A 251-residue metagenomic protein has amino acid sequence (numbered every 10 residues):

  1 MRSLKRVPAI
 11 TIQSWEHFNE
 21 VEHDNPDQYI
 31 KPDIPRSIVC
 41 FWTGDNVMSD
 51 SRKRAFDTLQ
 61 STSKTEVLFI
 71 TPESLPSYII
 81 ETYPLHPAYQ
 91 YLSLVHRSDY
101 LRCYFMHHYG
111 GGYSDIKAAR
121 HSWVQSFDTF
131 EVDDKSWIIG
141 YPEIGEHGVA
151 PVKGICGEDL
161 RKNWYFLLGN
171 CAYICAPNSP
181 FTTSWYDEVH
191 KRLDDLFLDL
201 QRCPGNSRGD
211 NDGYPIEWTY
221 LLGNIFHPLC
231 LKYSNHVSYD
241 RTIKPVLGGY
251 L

Functional and structural regions predicted by a protein language model:
M1-S98, S114-L251: Glycosyltransferase-associated regions of secretory-pathway enzymes, highlighting luminal stem/catalytic domains
Y100-G111: Small-residue hinge/turn detector
